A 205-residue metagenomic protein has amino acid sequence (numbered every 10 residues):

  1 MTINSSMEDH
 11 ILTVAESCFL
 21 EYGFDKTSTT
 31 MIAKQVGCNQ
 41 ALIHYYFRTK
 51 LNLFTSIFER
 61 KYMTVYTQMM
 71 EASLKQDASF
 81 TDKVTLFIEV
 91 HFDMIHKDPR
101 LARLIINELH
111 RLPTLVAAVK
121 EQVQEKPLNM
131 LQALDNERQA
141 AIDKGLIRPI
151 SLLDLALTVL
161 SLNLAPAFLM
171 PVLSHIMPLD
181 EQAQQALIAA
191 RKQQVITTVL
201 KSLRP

Functional and structural regions predicted by a protein language model:
S6, H10, C18-N52, S56-I57: Helix-turn-helix
V14-C18, L162: Short amphipathic alpha-helical elements of helix-turn-helix/winged-helix folds
E21-D25, Q76, D98, K144: Short coil/turn segments at alpha/beta junctions that flank glycine-rich nucleotide-binding fingerprints
N52, L86, F92-A133, D154 (+1 more regions): Short secondary-structure transition hinges
E59-T64: Short, basic, alpha-helical segments at the C-terminal edge of helix-turn-helix-like DNA-binding modules
E71-L101, P149-V159, P205: Hydrophobic alpha-helical connector segments
V90-D93, K97, L128-R148, L162-P205: C-terminal peripheral helix-coil segments that are non-catalytic and often amphipathic
